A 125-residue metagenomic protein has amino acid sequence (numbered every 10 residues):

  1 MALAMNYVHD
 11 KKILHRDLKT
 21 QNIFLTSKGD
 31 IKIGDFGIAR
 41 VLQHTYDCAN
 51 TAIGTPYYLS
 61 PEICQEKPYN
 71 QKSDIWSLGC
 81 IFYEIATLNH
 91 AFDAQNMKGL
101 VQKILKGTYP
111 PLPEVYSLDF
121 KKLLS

Functional and structural regions predicted by a protein language model:
M1-S125: Eukaryotic serine/threonine protein kinase catalytic domain
